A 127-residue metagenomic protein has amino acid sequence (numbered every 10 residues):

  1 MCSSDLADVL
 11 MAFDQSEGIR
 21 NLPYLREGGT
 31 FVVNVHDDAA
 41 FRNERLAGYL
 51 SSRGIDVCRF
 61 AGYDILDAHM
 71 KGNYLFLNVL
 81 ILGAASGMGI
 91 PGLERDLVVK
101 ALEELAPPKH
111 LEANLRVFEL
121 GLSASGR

Functional and structural regions predicted by a protein language model:
S4-R127: Active-site cofactor/cluster-binding pocket
